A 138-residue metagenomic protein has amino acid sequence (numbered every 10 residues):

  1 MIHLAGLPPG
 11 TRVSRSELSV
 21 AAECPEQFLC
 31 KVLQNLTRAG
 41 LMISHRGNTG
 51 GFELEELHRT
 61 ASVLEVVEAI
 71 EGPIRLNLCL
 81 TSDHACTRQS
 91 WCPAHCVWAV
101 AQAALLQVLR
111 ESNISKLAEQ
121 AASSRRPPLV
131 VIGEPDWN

Functional and structural regions predicted by a protein language model:
M1-P9: Short amphipathic alpha-helical interface segments
R12-E23: A short alpha-helical element within helix-turn-helix/winged-helix DNA-binding domains across DNA-binding proteins
V20, T37-R38: Alpha-helical residues within the helix-turn-helix
P25-F28: Short coil turns linking two alpha-helices in DNA-binding domains
G40-L54: Beta-hairpin "wing" of winged helix-turn-helix
H58-D83, A94-A103: Conserved segment of winged-helix/HTH DNA-binding domains
D83-N138: C-terminal regulatory/oligomerization modules of transcriptional regulators
